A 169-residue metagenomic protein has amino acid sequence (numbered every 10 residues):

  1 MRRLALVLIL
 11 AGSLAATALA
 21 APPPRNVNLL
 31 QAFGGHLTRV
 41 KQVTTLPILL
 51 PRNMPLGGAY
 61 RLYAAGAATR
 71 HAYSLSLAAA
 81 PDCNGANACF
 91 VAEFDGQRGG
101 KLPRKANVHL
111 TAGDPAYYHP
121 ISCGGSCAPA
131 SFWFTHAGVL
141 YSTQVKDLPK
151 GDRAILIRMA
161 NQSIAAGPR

Functional and structural regions predicted by a protein language model:
M1-L4: Positively charged n-region of N-terminal signal peptides that target proteins for export
V7-A15: Bacterial N-terminal signal peptides
A15, P47, A166-G167: Short secondary-structure junctions and interdomain/linker hinges
A16-A20: Boundary at the C-terminal end of the N-terminal hydrophobic targeting segment
P22-A137: Short, solvent-exposed recognition patches
A137-R169: Surface-exposed amphipathic alpha-helical segments
